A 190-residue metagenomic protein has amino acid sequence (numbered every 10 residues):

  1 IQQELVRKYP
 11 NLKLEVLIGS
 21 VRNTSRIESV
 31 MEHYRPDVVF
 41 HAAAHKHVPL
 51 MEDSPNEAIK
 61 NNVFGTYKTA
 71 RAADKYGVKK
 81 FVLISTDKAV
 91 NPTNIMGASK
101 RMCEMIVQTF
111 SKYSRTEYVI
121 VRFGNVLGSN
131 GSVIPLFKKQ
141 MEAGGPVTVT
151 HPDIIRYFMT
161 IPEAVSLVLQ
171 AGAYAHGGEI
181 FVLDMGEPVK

Functional and structural regions predicted by a protein language model:
I1-P10: Glycine-rich phosphate-binding loop and adjoining beta1-alpha1-beta2 segment of Rossmann-like nucleotide-binding folds
Y9-E15, S114-T116: A short helix-to-beta-strand connector/capping loop
E15-V38: Conserved Rossmann-fold cofactor-binding substructure of NAD(P)-dependent oxidoreductases
V16, L83, I120-R122: Conserved beta-strand scaffold in the Rossmann-like NAD(H)/NADP(H)-binding core of dehydrogenases/reductases
L17-I18, K60, H151: Conserved residues in the N-terminal Rossmann fold of short-chain dehydrogenase/reductase
S25, V63, Y67, P162-V165: Conserved active-site region of classical short-chain dehydrogenase/reductase
R35, H45-E104, T109-S111, Y118: Conserved Rossmann-fold NAD(P)-dependent oxidoreductase catalytic core, especially the SDR/UDP-sugar
R71, I95-F181, G186-P188: NAD(P)-dependent short-chain dehydrogenase/reductase
